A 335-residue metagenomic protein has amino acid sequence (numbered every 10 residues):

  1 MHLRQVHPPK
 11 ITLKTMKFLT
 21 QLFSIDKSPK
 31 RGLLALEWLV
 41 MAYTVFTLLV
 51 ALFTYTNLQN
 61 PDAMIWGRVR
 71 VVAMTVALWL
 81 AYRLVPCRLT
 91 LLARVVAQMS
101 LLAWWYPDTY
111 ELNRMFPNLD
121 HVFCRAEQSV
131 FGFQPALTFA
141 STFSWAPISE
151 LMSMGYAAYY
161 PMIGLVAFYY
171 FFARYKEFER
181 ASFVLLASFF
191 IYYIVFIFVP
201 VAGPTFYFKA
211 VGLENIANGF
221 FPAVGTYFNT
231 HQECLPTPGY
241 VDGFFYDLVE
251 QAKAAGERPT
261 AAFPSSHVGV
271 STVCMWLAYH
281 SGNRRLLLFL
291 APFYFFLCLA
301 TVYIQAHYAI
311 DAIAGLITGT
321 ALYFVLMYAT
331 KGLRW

Functional and structural regions predicted by a protein language model:
M16-V71, L89-G164: N-terminal transmembrane-helix/juxtamembrane module of multi-pass inner/ER membrane proteins
T44-L52, L101-D108, F189-I197, Y294-Y303: Aromatic-anchored segments of alpha-helical transmembrane domains
Q59-D62, R83-R94, Y170-A181, H280-R284: Membrane-interface helix-boundary motifs at transmembrane edges
L92-A97, G164-V199, T205-G219: Interfacial segments of alpha-helical transmembrane regions
I148-M162, R258-Y279, A309, I313: Membrane-interface loop-to-helix entry segments
L165-Y170, V268-L287, I317-Y328: Membrane-interfacial alpha-helical segments at the cytosolic side of multi-pass membrane proteins
F198-H280: Membrane-interfacial catalytic/cofactor-binding modules of polytopic membrane enzymes
G203-F206, A262, F296-A321: Interfacial helix-loop-helix junctions of multi-pass membrane proteins
